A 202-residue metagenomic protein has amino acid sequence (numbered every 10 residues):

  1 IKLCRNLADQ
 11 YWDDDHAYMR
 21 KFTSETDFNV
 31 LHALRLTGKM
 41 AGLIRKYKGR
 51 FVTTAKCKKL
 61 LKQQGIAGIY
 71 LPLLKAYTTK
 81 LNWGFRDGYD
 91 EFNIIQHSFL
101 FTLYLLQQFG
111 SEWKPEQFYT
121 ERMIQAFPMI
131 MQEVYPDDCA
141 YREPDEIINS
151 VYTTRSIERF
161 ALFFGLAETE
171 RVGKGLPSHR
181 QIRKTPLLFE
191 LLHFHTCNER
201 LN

Functional and structural regions predicted by a protein language model:
I1-A33: Short, amphipathic alpha-helical interface elements at domain boundaries that mediate macromolecular binding
K2-D14, K48, I66-A76, I95: A short mid-domain helix/strand-loop element embedded in enzyme catalytic domains that forms or borders the active-site
S24-M40, Y47, P144-F164: Short amphipathic alpha-helical interaction segments
N29, L61, G65-G68, F118 (+2 more regions): Alpha-helix boundary/N-cap detector
A33-A41, P72-T79, W83, Q96-G110 (+1 more regions): Short, hydrophobic/amphipathic alpha-helical patches that form generic packing surfaces within helical domains
L34, A41, R45-R86, E168-N202: Accessory beta->alpha helical hairpin/"wing" motif in late/C-terminal subdomains of nucleic-acid enzymes
T78-R142, N149: Surface-exposed interaction/gating patches
A126-N202: Accessory, usually C-terminal, subdomains that scaffold auxiliary metal cofactors
